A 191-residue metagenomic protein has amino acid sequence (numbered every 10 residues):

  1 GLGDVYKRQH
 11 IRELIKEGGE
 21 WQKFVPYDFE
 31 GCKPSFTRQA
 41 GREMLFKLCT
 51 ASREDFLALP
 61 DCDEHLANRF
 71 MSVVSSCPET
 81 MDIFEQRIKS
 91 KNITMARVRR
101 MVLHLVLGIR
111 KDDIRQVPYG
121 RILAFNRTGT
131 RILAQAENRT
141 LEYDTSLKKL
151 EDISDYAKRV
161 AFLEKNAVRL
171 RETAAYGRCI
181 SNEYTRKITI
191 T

Functional and structural regions predicted by a protein language model:
L2-Y6: Short, small-residue-biased leader/transition segments that mark boundaries at the very start of proteins
K7-R38: A conserved active-site cap/scaffold subdomain adjacent to cofactor or substrate pockets
R38-T191: C-terminal functional modules
